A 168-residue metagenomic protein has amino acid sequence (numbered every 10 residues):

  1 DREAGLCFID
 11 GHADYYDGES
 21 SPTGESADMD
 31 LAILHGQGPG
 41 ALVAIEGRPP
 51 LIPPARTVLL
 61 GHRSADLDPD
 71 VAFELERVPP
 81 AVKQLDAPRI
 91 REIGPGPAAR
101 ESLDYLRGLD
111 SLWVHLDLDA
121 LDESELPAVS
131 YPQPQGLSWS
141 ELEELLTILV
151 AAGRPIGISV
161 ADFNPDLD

Functional and structural regions predicted by a protein language model:
D1-A44, R56, A152-I156: Active-site histidine-anchored catalytic micro-motif
R2, P79-D168: Catalytic cores of soluble, metal-dependent hydrolases
C7-D10, L60-G61, H115-L116, S159-A161: Short beta-strand segments
D17-S20, V43-I45, D68-E74, L126: A short secondary-structure junction signal
T23-G24, R48-P53, E76-R77, L106: Solvent-exposed alpha-helices and their adjacent loops that cap or buttress functional pockets in soluble metabolic
A44-H62: Internal, active-site/partner-interface "lid" segment
P54, H62-A65, K83-A87: Conserved catalytic alpha/beta core of Sir2/sirtuin-type deacylases, generalized to analogous enzyme cores that bind
G61-L75, D166-D168: Short, electropositive alpha-helical surface patch
